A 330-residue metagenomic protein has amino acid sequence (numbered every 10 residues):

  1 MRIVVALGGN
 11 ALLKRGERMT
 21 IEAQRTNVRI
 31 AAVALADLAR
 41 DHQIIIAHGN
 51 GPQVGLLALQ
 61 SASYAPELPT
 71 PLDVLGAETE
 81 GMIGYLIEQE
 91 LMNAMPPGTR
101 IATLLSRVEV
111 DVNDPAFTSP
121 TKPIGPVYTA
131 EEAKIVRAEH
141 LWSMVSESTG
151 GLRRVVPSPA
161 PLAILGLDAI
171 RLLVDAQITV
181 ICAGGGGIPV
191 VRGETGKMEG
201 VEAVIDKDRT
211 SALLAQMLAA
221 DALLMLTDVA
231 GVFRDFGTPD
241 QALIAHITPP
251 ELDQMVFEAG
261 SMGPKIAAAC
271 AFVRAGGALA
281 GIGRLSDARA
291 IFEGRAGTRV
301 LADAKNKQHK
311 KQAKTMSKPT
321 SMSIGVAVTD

Functional and structural regions predicted by a protein language model:
M1-D330: C-terminal catalytic "cap/lid" subdomain
